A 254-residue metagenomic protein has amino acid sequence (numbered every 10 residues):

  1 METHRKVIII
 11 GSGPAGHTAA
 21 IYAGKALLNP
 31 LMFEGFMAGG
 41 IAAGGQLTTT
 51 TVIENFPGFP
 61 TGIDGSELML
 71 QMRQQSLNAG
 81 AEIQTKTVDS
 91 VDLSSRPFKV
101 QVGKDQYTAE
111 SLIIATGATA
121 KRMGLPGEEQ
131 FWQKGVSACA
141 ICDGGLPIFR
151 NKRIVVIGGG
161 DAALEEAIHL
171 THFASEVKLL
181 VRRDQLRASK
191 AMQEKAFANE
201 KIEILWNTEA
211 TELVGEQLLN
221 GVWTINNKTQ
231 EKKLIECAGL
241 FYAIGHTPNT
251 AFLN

Functional and structural regions predicted by a protein language model:
M1-V7, L70, K86: Extreme N-terminal leader/targeting segments of oxidoreductases
E2-H4, I9-G35, A42, W132 (+3 more regions): Rossmann-like dinucleotide/flavin-binding elements
F36-D64, S189-E194: Conserved N-terminal glycine-rich FAD pyrophosphate-binding loop of Rossmann-like flavoproteins
A38, F56-I83: Conserved FAD-binding subdomain of flavin-dependent enzymes
T49-G65, S90, P97-V100, F149-N151 (+1 more regions): Helix-loop-beta segment of a Rossmann-like dinucleotide-binding subdomain
S76-S94, V100, Y107, H172-N254: A Rossmann-like FAD-binding core segment of flavoenzymes
T116-E129, H246-N254: Flavin (primarily FAD) binding-site architecture
